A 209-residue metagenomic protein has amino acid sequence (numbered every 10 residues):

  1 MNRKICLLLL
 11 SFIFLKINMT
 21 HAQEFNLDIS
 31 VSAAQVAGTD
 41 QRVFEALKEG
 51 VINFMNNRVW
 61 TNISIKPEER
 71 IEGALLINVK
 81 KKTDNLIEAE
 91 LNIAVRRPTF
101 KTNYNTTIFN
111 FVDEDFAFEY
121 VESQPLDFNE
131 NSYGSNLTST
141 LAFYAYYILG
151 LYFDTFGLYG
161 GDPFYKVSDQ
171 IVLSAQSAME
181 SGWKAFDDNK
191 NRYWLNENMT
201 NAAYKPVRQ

Functional and structural regions predicted by a protein language model:
M1-F25: Bacterial Sec-dependent N-terminal signal peptides
Q23-E88, F100-K101: Start-of-domain marker
G50-R58, Y144-T155: Structured segments of extracytoplasmic/periplasmic soluble domains in secreted or envelope-associated proteins
I52, V59, P67-R70, F109-F111 (+3 more regions): Surface-exposed peri-terminal alpha-helical interaction modules
V59-E68, D154-F164: Surface-exposed patches in mature extracellular/periplasmic domains of secreted proteins
R70, L91-I93, D162: Extended beta-sheet lipid-handling architectures
A89-L149: Surface-exposed, polar helix/loop patches in the mature regions of secreted/periplasmic/lumenal proteins that form
G157-Q209: Flexible, glycine-rich surface segments
